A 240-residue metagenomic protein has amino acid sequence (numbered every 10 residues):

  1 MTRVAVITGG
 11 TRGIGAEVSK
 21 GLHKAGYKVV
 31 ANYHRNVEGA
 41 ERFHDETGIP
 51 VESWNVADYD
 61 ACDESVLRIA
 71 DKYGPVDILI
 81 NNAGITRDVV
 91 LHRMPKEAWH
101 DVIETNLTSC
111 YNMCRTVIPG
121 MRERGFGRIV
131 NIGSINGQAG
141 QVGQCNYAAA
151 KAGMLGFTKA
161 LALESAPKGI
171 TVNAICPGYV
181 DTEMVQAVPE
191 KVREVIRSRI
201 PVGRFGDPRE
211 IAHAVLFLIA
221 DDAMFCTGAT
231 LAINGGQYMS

Functional and structural regions predicted by a protein language model:
T11-R12: Conserved glycine-rich cofactor-binding loop
V90-L91, P95-I103, V185, I196: Substrate-binding pocket helix/loop in short-chain dehydrogenase/reductase
M94, G140-A148, A160, V188: Active-site loop-to-helix junction immediately N-terminal to the catalytic Tyr of the SDR YXXXK motif in Rossmann-fold
C114, A150, T158: Active-site helix of classical SDR
P119, L163-E164, M224: Alpha-helical segment proximal to the catalytic Tyr-Lys
S134: Residue(s) in the substrate-gating loop at a strand-loop-helix junction that position the organic substrate next
A166, T171, C226-G228, N234: Short, small/polar-rich loop/turn modules that mediate ligand/substrate recognition or access, typified
